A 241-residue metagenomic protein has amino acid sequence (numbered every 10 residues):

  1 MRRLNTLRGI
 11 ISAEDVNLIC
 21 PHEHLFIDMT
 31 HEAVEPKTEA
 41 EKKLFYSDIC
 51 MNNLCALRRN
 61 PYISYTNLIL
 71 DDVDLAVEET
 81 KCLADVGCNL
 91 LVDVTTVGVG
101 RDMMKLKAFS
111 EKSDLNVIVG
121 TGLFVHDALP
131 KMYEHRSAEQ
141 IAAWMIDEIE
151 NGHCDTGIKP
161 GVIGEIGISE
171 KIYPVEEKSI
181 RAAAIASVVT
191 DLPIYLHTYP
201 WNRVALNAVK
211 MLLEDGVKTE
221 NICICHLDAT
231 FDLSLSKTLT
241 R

Functional and structural regions predicted by a protein language model:
R3-F26: N-terminal basic/disordered segments at the start of proteins
N5-T6, I11-A13, V77, K81-D85 (+3 more regions): Histidine/acidic residue-rich metal-binding segments in metalloenzymes
C20-P21, D93, V117-G120, E165 (+1 more regions): General beta-strand structural signal in soluble alpha/beta enzymes
H22, L91, L123, S187: Divalent metal-coordination and catalytic microenvironments
I27-L70, T121-E139: Active-site gating loops and adjacent loop-to-helix segments of metal-dependent hydrolytic enzymes
D28, V99, K171: Conserved protein kinase catalytic core
I63-S64, L70-V73, E78-E79, A84: Eukaryote-specific, low-hydrophobicity, charge-rich regions
L70-D74, V86, D93-S137: A metal-dependent hydrolase metal-coordination microenvironment
